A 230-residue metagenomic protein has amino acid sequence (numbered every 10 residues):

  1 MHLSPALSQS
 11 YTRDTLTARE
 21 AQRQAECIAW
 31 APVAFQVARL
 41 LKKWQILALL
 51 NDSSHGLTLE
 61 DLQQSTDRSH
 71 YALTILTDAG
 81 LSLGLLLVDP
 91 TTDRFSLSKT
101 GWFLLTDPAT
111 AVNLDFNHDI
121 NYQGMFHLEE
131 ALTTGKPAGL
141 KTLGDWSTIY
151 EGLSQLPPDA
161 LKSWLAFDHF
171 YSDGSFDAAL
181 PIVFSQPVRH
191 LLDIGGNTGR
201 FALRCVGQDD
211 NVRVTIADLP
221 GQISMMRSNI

Functional and structural regions predicted by a protein language model:
Y11-L16, Q22-N51, Q64-S65, Y71-R189: Conserved Class I S-adenosyl-L-methionine-dependent methyltransferase catalytic core
H55: Flexible coil/turn residues that form the inter-helical turn or adjacent wing/linker of helix-turn-helix
T58-T66: A short acidic, leucine-rich amphipathic alpha-helix
P187-N197: Conserved class I S-adenosyl-L-methionine
T198-D209: Conserved SAM-binding loop of SAM-dependent methyltransferases across substrates and taxa, primarily the Class I
R213-D218: Conserved SAM-binding motif I beta-strand of class I
G221-M225: Conserved short alpha-helix immediately C-terminal to the canonical SAM/SAH-binding motif I of Rossmann-like
M226-I230: Short, conserved SAM-binding/catalytic segment of Class I S-adenosyl-L-methionine-dependent methyltransferases
